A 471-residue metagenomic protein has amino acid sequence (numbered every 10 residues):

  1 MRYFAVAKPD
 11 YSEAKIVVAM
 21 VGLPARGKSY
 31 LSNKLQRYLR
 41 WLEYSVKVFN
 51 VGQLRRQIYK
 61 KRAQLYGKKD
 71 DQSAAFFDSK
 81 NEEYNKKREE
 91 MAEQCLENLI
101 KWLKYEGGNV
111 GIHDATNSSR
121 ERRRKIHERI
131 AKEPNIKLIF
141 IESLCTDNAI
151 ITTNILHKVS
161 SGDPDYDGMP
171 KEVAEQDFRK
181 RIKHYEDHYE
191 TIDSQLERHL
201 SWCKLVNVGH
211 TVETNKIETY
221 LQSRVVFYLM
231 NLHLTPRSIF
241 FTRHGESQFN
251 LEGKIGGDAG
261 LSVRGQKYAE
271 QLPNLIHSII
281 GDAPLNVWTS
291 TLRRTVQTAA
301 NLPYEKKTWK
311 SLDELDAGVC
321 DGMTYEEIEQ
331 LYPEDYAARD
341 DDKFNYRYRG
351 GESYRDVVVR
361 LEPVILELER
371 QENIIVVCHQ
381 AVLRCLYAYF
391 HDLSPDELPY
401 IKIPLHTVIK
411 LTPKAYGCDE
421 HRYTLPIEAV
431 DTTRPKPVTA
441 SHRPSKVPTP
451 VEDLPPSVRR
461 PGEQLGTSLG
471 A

Functional and structural regions predicted by a protein language model:
F4-A7, Y11-S12, R129, F178-F240: NTP-dependent small-molecule kinase module
K8-K15, K104-E106, L368-E369: Phosphate-binding P-loop
M20, V376: Hydrophobic anchor at the beta1->P-loop junction of P-loop NTPases
P24: The conserved Walker
S29-I100, G107, R122, D147-N154: Conserved substrate/cofactor phosphate-moiety recognition/catalytic segment in nucleotide-dependent phosphotransferases
L65-K86, I130-T191: A glycine- and Lys/Arg-enriched "phosphate-lid" helix/loop adjacent to the NTP-binding pocket of small-molecule kinases
A115, R123-R124, R129, K137-G162 (+9 more regions): Phosphate-coordination/substrate-recognition cap region in phosphate-metabolizing enzymes
K254-L261, Y325: Short glycine-enriched, charge-decorated loop/helix-capping segments at active-site entrances that position
